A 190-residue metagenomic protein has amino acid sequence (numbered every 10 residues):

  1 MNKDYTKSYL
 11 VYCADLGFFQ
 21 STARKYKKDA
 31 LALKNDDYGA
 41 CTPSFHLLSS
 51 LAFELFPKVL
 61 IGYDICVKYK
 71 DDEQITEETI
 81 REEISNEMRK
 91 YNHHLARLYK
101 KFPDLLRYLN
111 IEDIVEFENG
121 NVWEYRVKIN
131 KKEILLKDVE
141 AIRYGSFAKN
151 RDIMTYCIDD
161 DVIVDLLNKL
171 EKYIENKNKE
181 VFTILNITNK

Functional and structural regions predicted by a protein language model:
M1-L47, L60-V67, K190: Charged alpha-helical initiation segments
N2-A14, F18, I65-K190: Long, charged low-complexity segments
S49-L51, L55-F56: Conserved beta-strand->loop/alpha-helix structural units within folded catalytic cores of enzymes with alpha/beta
P57-I61, E73: A short acidic (Asp/Glu
